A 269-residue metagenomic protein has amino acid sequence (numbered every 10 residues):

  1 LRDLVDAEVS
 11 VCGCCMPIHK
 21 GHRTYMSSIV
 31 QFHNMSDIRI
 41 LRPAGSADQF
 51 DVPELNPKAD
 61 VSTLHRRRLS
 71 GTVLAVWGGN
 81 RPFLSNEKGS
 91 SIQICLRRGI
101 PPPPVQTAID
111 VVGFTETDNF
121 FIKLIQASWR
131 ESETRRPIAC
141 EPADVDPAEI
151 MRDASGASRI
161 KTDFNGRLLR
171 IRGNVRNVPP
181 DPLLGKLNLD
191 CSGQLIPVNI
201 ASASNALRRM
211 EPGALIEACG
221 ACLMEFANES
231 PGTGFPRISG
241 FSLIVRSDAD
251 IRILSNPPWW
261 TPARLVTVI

Functional and structural regions predicted by a protein language model:
L1-A263: OB-fold single-stranded nucleic acid-binding module
V266-I269: Membrane-embedded alpha-helical segments, specifically the hydrophobic cores of selected transmembrane helices
